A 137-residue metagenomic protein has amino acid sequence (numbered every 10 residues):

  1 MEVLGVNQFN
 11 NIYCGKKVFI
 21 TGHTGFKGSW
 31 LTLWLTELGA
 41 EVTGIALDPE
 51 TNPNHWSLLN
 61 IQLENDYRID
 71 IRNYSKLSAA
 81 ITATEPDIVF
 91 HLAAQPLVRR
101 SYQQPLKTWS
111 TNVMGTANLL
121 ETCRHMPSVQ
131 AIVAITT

Functional and structural regions predicted by a protein language model:
M1-T137: N-terminal Rossmann-like NAD(P)+-binding domain of SDR-like oxidoreductases, especially those catalyzing
